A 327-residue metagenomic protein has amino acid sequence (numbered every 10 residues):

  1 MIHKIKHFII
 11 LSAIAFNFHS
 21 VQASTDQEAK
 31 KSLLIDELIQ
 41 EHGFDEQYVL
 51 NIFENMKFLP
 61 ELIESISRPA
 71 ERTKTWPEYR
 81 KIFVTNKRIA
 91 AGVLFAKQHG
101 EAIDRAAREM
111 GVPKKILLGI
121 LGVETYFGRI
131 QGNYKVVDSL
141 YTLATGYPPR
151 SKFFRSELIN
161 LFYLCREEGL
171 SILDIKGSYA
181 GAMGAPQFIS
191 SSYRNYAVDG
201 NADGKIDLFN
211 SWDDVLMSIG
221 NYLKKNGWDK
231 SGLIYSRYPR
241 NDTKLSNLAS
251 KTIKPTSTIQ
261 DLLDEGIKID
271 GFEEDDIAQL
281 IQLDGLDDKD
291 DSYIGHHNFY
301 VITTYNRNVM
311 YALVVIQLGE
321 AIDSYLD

Functional and structural regions predicted by a protein language model:
M1-K4: N-terminal secretory signal peptides that target proteins for export/translocation
K6-N17: Bacterial N-terminal signal peptides
S24-A107: An acidic, Gly/Ser/Thr/Pro-rich helix-cap/linker signature
V49-A70, L121-T125, K135-D138, R237-L245: Acidic helix-start/capping segments at beta-turn-to-alpha-helix junctions
K57-F58, E124-G128, A182, D229 (+5 more regions): Solvent-exposed loop/turn segments at secondary-structure junctions within structured extracellular/periplasmic domains
Y79-S218, K224: Acidic/His-rich structured neighborhood in mature extracellular/periplasmic domains
I172, K176-D287: Flexible, glycine-rich surface segments
F272-D327: C-terminal functional modules
